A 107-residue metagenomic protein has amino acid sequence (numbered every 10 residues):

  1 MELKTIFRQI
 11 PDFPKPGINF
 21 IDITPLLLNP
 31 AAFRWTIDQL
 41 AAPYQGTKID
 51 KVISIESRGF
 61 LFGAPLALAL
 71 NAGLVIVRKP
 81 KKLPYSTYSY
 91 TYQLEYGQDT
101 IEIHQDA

Functional and structural regions predicted by a protein language model:
M1-A107: PRPP-associated nucleotide enzymes
